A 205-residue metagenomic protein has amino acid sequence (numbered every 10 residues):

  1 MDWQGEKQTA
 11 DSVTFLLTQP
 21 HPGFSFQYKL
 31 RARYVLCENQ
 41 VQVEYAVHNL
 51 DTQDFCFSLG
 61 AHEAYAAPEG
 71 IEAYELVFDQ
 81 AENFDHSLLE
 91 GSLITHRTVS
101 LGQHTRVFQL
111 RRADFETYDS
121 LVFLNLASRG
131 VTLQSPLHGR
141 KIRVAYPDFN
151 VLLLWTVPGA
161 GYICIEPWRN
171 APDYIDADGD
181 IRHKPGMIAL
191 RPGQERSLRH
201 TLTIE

Functional and structural regions predicted by a protein language model:
M1-E38: Extended, loop-rich substrate-binding clefts of extracytoplasmic carbohydrate-active enzymes
M1-K7, V107-P185: Acidic/His-leaning functional-site neighborhoods
Q19-H21, L36-E38, N49-D51, E63-A67 (+2 more regions): Beta-strand elements of well-folded, non-transmembrane domains
P22-F26, V35, R182-E195: Exposed beta-sheet edge/beta-hairpin loop segments within beta-rich domains
S25-K29, L36-Q42, T52-C56, E69-I71 (+2 more regions): Coil-to-beta-strand transition motifs
Y45, I188-I204: Short Pro-Gly-centered flexible turn/kink motifs
Y45-D51, T156: Asparagine-centered strand-capping/turn motif at beta-strand->loop junctions
D54, A64-A67, I71-Y146: Active-site/ligand-binding surface loops and adjacent short beta/alpha elements that line catalytic pockets across
